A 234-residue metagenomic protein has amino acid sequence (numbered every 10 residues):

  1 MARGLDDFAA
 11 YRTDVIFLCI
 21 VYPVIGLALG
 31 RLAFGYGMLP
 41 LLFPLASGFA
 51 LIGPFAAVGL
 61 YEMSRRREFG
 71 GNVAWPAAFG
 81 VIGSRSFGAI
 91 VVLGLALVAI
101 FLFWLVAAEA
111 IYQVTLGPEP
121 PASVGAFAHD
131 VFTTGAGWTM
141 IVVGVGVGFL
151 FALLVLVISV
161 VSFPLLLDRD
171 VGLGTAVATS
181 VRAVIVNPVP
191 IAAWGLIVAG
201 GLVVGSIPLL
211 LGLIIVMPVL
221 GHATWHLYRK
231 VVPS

Functional and structural regions predicted by a protein language model:
M1-S234: Hydrophobic alpha-helical membrane segments
